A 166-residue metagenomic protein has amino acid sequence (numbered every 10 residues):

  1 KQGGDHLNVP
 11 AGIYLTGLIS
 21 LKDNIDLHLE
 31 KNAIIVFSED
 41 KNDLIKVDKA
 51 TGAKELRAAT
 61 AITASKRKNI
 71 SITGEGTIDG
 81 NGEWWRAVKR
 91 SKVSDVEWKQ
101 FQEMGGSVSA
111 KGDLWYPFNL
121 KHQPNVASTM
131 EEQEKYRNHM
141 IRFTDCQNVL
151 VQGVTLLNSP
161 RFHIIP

Functional and structural regions predicted by a protein language model:
K1-P166: Extracellular/periplasmic carbohydrate-active domains that bind, remodel, or depolymerize complex polysaccharides
